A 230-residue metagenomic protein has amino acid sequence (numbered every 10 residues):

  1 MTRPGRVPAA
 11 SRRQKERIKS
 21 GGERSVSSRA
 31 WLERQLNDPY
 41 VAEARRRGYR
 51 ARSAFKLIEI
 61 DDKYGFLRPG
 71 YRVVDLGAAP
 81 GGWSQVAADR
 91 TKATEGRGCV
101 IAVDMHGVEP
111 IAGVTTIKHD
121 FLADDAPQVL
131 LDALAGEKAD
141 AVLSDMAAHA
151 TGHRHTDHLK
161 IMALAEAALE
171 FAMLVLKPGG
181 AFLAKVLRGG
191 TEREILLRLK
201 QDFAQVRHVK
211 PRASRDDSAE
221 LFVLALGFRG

Functional and structural regions predicted by a protein language model:
T2-Y71, A88: Class I SAM-dependent methyltransferase Rossmann-like catalytic core, especially the SAM/SAH-binding loop
P69-A79: Conserved class I S-adenosyl-L-methionine
P80-E95: Conserved SAM-binding loop of SAM-dependent methyltransferases across substrates and taxa, primarily the Class I
D89, M162-P178: A short glycine-rich, Lys/Arg-flanked "PGG" loop and its adjoining helix->strand segment in the class I
T94-R97, L176-A181: Short glycine-dipeptide loop
R97, V103-T151: S-adenosyl-L-methionine
A150-I161: Glycine/threonine-rich flexible loop motifs
R188-G230: Class I S-adenosyl-L-methionine
